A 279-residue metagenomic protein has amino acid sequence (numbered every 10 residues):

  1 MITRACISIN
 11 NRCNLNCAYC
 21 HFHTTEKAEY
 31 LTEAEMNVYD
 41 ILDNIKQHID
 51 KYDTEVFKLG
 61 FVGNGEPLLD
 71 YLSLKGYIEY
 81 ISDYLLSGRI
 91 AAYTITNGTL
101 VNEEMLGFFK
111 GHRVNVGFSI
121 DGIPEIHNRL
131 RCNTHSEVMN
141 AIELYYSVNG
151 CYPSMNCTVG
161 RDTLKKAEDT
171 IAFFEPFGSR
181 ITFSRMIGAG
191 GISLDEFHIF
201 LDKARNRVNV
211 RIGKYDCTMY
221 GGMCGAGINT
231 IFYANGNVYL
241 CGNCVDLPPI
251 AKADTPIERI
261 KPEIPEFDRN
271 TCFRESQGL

Functional and structural regions predicted by a protein language model:
M1-S8, R207-K214, A226-I231, T255-P262: Short, intrinsically disordered, charge-biased short linear motifs at domain edges
I2-D40: Canonical Radical SAM [4Fe-4S] cluster-binding loop centered on the CxxxCxxC motif and its immediate flanking residues
N11, L15, E125, Y239: Glycine-centered loop/turn positions within well-structured domains that cap or flank conserved ligand/cofactor-binding
R12-T24, G225-A226, N243, R269-L279: Local cysteine-cluster metal-coordination motifs and their immediate loop/turn environment, predominantly Fe-S cluster
C17, F118, G236: Conserved, mostly hydrophobic/aromatic
I41-N64, D70-G188: Radical SAM/AdoMet-radical enzyme domain recognition
R180, I187-L247: A C-terminal junction/extension of Radical SAM enzymes
N237, N243-L279: Flexible mid-to-C-terminal extensions adjoining Fe-S/redox cofactors in radical SAM and related proteins
